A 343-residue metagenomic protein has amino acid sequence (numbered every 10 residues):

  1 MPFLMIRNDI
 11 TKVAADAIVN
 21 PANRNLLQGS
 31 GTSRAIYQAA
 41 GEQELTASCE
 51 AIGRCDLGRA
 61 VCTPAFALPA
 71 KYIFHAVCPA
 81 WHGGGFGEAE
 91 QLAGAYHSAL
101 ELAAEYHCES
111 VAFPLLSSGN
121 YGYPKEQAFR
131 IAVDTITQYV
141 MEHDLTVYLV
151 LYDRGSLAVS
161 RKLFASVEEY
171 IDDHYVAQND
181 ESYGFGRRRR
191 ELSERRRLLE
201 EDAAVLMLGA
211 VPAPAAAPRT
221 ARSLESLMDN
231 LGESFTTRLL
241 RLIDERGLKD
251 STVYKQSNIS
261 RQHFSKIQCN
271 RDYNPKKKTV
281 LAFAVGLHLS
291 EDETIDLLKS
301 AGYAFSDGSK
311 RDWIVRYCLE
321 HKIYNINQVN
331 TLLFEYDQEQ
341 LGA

Functional and structural regions predicted by a protein language model:
M1-A103: Glycine-/small-residue-enriched capping loops at alpha/beta junctions
A80-E201: Phosphate/ribose-phosphate-bearing ligand recognition and processing surfaces, centered on ADP-ribose/NAD(+/P+) systems
V211-D250, N327-A343: A short, Lys/Arg-rich alpha-helix, primarily the initiator
I243, Y254, A284: The alpha-helix within a helix-turn-helix
N258-P275, K299-G302: Recognition helix of helix-turn-helix/homeodomain-like DNA-binding domains that insert into the DNA major groove
R271-V285: Short, basic-rich loop-to-helix N-cap that marks the start of a DNA-contacting helix
E293-G342: Short amphipathic recognition helices of helix-turn-helix/homeodomain-type DNA-binding modules
